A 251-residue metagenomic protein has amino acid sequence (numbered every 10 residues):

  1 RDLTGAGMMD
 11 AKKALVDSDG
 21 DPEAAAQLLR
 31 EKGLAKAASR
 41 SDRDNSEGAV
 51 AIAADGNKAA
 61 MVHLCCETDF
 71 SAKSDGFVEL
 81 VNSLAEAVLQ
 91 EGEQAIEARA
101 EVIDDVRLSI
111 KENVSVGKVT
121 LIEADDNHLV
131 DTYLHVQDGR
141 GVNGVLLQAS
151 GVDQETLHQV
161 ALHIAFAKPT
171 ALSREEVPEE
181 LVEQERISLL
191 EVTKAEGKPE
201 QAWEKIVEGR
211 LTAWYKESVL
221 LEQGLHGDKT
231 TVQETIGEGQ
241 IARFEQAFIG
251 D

Functional and structural regions predicted by a protein language model:
R1-D251: N-terminal assembly/interaction segments in proteins that build large macromolecular machines
